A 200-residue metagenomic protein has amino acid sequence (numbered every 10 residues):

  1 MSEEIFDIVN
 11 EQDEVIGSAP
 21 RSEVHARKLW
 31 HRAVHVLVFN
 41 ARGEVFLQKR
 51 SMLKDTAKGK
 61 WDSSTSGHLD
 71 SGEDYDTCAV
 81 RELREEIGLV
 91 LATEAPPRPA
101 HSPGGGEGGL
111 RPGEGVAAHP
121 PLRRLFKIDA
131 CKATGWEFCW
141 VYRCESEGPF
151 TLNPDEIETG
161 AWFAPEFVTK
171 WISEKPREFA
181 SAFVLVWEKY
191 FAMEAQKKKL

Functional and structural regions predicted by a protein language model:
M1-H35, A41: Acidic, metal-coordinating catalytic segment for phosphate/diphosphate chemistry, firing primarily on the Nudix
V15-A19, G43-K49, P149-N153: Short, well-ordered strand-loop elements centered on a beta-strand within folded domains, enriched for acidic residues
P20-S22, G59, L122-L200: Nudix hydrolase/Nudix homology domain
E23-V34, N40-R81, E85, R111: Conserved Nudix-box catalytic region and its N-terminal flanking loop in Nudix hydrolases and closely related
V36, S64-T65, R124, Y142: A structural signal for short, well-ordered beta-strand segments
V90-P96, V116-L125: A short coil-to-beta-strand element that immediately follows conserved catalytic motifs
P96-P97, S102-P103: Compositionally biased, low-complexity flexible segments
G104-E107, P112-E114: Glycine-biased, low-complexity coil/linker segments
